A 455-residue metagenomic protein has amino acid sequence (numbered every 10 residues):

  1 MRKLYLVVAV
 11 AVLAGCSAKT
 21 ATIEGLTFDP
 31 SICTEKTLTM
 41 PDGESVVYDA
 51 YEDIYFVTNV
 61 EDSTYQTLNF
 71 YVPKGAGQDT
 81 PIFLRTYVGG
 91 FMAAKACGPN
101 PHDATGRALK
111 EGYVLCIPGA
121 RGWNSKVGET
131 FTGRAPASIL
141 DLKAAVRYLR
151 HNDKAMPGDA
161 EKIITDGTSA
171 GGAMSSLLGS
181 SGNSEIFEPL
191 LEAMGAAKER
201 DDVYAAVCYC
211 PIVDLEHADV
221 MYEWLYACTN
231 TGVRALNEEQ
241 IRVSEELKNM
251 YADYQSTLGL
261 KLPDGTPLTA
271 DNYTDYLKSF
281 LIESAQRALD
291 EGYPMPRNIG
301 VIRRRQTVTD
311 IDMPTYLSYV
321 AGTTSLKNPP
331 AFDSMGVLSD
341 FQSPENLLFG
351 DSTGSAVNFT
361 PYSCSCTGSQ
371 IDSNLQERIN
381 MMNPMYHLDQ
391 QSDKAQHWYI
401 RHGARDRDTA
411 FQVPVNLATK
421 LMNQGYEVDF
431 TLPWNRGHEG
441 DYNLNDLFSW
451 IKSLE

Functional and structural regions predicted by a protein language model:
A14-G15: C-terminal motif of bacterial Sec signal peptides marking the signal peptidase cleavage site
I23-Q78, S369-M382, Y386-Q390, G403 (+1 more regions): N-terminal cap/lid segment of alpha/beta-hydrolase-fold proteins
L68, Q78-F91: Short beta-strand element of the alpha/beta-hydrolase
C97-L115, E192-A193: Short amphipathic alpha-helix adjacent to the substrate-entry channel of hydrolases
T132-A155: Alpha/beta-hydrolase active-site loop
H151-T229, I379: Primarily recognizes the serine-hydrolase "nucleophile elbow" in alpha/beta-hydrolase and SGNH/GDSL folds
S181-E192, A197-R200, A270-T274, K278-Q390: Mobile cap/lid helix-loop segments that gate and shape the active-site cleft of serine hydrolases
A218-Y222, G259-V320, R401-D406, V413-A418 (+1 more regions): C-terminal catalytic histidine-bearing segment of alpha/beta-hydrolase fold enzymes
